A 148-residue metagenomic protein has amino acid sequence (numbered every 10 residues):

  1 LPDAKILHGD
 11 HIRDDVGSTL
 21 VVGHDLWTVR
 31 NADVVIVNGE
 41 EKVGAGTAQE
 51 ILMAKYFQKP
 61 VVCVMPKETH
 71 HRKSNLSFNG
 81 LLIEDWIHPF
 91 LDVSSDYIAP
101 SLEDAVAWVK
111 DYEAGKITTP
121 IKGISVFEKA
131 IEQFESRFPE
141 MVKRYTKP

Functional and structural regions predicted by a protein language model:
L1-P148: Conserved catalytic or regulatory cores that recognize and/or transform ribose-phosphate-containing ligands
